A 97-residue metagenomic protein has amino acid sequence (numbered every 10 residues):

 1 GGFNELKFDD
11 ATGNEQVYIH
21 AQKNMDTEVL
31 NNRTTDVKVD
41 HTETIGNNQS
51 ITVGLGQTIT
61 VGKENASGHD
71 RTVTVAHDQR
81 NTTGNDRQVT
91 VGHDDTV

Functional and structural regions predicted by a protein language model:
G1-V97: Structural signature for extended repeat/solenoid scaffolds and their inter-repeat hinge/linker regions, spanning
